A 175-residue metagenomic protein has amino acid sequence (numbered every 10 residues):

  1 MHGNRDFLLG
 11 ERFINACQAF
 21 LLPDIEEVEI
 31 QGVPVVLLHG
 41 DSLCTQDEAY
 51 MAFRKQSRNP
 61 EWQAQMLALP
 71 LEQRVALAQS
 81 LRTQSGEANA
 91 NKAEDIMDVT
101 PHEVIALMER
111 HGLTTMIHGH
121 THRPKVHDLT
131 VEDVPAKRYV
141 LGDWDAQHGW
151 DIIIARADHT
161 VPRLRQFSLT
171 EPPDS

Functional and structural regions predicted by a protein language model:
M1-E11, L43-Q46, L113-D128, A146-G149: Active-site environment of divalent metal-dependent phosphoester hydrolases
H2, D6-H111: Conserved catalytic scaffold of divalent metal-dependent phosphoesterases
L21, V35, M116, R138-V140: Conserved beta-strand scaffold positions in the cores of enzyme catalytic domains, especially in NTP/NDP-utilizing
V28-Q31, D128-S175: Binuclear metal-dependent phosphoesterase catalytic core
T45, T83, T100, T114-T115 (+4 more regions): Residue-identity detector for threonine
G112-L113, P135: A general structural motif
